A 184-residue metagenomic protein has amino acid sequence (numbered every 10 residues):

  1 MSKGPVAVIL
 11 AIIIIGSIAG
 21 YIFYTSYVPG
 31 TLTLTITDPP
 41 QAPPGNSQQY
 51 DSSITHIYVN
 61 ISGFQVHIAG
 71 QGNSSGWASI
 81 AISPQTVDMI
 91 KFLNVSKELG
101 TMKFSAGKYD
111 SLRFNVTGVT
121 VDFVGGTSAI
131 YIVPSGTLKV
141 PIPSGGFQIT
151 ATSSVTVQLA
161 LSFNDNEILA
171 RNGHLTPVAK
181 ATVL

Functional and structural regions predicted by a protein language model:
S2-L184: A short, solvent-exposed, low-complexity linear motif enriched for acidic/polar residues with Pro/Gly/Ser/Thr
